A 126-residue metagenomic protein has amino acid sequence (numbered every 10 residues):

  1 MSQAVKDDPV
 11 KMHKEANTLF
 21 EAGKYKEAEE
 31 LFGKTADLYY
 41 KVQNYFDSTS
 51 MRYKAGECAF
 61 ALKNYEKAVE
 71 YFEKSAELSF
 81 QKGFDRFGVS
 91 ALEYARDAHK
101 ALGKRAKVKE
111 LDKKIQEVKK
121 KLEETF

Functional and structural regions predicted by a protein language model:
V5-K41: Alpha-helical segment of the N-proximal tetratricopeptide repeat
A28, K34-T35, A55, A68 (+3 more regions): Tetratricopeptide repeat
